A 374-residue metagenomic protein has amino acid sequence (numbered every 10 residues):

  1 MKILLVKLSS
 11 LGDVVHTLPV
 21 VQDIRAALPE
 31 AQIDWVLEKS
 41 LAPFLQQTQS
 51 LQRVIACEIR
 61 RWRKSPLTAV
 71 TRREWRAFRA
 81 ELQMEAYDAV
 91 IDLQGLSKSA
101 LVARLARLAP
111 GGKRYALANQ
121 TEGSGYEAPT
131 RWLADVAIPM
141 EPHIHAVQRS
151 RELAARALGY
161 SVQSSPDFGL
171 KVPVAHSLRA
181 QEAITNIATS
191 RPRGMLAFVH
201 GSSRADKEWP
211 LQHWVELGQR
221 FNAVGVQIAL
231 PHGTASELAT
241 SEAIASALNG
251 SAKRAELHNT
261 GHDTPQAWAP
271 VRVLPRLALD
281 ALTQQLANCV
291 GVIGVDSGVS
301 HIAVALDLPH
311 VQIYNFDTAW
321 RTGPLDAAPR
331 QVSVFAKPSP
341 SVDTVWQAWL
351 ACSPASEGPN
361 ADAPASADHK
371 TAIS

Functional and structural regions predicted by a protein language model:
M1-S374: Catalytic machinery of carbohydrate-active enzymes, primarily nucleotide-sugar-dependent glycosyltransferases
